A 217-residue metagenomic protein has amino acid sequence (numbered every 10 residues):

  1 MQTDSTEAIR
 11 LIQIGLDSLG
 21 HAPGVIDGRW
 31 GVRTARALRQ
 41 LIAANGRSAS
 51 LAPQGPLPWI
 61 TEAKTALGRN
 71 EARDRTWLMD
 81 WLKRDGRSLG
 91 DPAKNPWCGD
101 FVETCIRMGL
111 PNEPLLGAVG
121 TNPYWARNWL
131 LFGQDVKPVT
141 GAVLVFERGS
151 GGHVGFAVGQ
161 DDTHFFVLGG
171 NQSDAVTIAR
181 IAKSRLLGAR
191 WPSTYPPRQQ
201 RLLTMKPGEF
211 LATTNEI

Functional and structural regions predicted by a protein language model:
M1-P53: Short acidic, glycine/serine/threonine-rich helix-capping segments at coil-helix boundaries
Q2-S5, V25-A35, A52, L78-P96 (+1 more regions): A glycine-rich, coil/turn loop motif that links secondary-structure elements
E7-L11, R29, R33-Q40, P58 (+3 more regions): Extracytoplasmic/secreted proteins, especially bacterial periplasmic and envelope-associated proteins
P23, A72, L115: Catalytic phosphate/metal-binding cores of nucleic-acid and nucleotide-processing enzymes, i.e., regions that mediate
R47-P111, P207-I217: N-terminal capping segments
P53-G55, P111-T177: ...with weaker cross-activation on analogous glycine-rich loops/strands in unrelated enzymes
F132, S150-I217: Aromatic- and glycine-rich peptidoglycan recognition patches
